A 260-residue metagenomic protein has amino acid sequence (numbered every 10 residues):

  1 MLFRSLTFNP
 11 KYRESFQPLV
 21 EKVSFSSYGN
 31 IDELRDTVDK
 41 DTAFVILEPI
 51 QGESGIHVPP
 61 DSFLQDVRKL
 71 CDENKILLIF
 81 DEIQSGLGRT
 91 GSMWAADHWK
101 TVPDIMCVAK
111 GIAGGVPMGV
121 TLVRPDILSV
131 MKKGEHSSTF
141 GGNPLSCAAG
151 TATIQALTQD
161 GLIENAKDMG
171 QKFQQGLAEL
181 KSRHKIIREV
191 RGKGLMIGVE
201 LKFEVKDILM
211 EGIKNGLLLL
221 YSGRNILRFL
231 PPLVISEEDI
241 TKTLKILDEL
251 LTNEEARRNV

Functional and structural regions predicted by a protein language model:
M1-V260: Conserved N-terminal phosphate-binding loop of PLP-dependent enzymes in the Aspartate aminotransferase
